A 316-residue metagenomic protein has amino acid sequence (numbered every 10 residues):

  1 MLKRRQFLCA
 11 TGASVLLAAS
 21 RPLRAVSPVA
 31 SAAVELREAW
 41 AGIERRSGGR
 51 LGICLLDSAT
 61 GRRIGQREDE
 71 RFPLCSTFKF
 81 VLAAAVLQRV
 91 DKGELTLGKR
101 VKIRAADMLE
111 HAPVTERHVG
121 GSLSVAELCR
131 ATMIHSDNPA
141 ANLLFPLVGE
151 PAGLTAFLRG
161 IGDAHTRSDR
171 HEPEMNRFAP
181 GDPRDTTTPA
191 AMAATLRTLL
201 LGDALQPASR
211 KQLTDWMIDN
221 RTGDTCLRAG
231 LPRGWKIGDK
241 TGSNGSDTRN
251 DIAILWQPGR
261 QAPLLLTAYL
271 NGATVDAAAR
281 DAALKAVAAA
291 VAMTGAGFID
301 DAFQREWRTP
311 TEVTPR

Functional and structural regions predicted by a protein language model:
L2-G12, V26-I43, L147, T195-T225 (+1 more regions): Structured C-terminal helix/loop/strand segments within mature extracytoplasmic catalytic/sensor domains
A25-P73: Beta-lactamase-like hydrolase cores
G48-R50, R67-D69, T77, G98 (+4 more regions): Extracytoplasmic
G61, P73-I103, L266: Active-site SXXK
G98-V114, G149, R308-T309: Acidic helix-start/capping segments at beta-turn-to-alpha-helix junctions
M108-L143, P151, D185: Conserved catalytic neighborhood of penicillin-recognizing serine enzymes
C129, N142-A204: Mid-domain, small-residue-enriched loop/turn segments at the edges of structured enzyme/sensor domains
